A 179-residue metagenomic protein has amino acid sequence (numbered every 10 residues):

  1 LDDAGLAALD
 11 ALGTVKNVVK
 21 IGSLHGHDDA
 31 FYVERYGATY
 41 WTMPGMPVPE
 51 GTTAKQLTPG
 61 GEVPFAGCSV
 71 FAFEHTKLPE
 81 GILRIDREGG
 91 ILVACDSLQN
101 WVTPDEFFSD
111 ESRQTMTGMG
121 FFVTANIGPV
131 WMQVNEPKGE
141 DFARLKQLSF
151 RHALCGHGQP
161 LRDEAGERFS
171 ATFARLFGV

Functional and structural regions predicted by a protein language model:
L1, T76-F177: Metallo-beta-lactamase
L6-P64: Active-site HxH/HxHxD metal-binding segment of metal-dependent hydrolases
L12, T39, L145, L176-V179: Alpha-helix boundary/capping residues
L24, E74-H75: Short, glycine/acidic-rich beta->alpha junctions
D29-A30, V70-A72, E80-G81: Short helix-to-loop capping/linker segments positioned immediately adjacent to catalytic or ligand/cofactor-binding
G61-V63, R175-G178: Short, structured secondary-structure boundary patches
E62-F73: Short Pro/Gly-enriched beta-strand edge/turn motifs at strand-loop
